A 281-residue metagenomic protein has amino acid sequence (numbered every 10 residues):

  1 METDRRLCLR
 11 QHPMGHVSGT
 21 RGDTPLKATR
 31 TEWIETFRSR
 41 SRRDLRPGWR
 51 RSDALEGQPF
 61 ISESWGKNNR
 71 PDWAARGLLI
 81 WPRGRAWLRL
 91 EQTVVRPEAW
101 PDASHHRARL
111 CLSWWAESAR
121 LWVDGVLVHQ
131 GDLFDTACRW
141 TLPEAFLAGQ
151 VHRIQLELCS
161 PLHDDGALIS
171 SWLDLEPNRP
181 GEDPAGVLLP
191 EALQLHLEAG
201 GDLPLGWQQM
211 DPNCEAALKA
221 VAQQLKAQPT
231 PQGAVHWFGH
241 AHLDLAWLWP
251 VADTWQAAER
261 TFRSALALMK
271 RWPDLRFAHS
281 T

Functional and structural regions predicted by a protein language model:
E2-R6: Extreme N-terminal basic, low-complexity initiation segments that serve as generic localization/processing leaders
C8, P13-T281: Carbohydrate-active enzymes and regulators
